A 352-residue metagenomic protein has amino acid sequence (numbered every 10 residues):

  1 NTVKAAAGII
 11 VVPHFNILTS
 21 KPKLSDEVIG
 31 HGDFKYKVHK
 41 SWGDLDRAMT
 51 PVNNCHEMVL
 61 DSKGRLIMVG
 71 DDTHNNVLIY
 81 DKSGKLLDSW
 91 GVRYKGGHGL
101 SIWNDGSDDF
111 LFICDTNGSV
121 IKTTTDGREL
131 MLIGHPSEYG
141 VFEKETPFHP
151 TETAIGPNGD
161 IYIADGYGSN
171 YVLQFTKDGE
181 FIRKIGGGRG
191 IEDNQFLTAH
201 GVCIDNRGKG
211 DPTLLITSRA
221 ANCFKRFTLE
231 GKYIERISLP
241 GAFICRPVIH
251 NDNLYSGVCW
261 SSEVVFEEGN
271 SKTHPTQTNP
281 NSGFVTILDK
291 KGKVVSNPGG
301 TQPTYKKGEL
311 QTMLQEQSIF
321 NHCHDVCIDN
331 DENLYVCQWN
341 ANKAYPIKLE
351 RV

Functional and structural regions predicted by a protein language model:
N1-L18: N-terminal export signals
N16-K40: Blade/loop signatures of beta-propeller domains
K40-M49, G91, L130-K144, F148 (+2 more regions): Surface-exposed loop and turn segments in beta-propeller and other repeat-based domains that flank or scaffold
A48-K63, R93-F110, E138-D160, I191-T213 (+4 more regions): Beta-rich, blade/repeat-based domains predominating in secreted/periplasmic proteins but also intracellular
M68-V69, I113, I163-A164, I216 (+2 more regions): Residue position within the beta-strands of beta-propeller blades
D71-D72, T116, G166-Y167, R207 (+3 more regions): Short loop/turn segments immediately following the C-termini of beta-strands
A164, G257-S282: Short, conserved, GDST-rich strand-edge loop motifs in beta-rich repeat architectures
H322-V352: Blade-level signature of beta-propeller repeat domains, shared across WD40, Kelch, NHL, RCC1 and BNR/Asp-box propellers
